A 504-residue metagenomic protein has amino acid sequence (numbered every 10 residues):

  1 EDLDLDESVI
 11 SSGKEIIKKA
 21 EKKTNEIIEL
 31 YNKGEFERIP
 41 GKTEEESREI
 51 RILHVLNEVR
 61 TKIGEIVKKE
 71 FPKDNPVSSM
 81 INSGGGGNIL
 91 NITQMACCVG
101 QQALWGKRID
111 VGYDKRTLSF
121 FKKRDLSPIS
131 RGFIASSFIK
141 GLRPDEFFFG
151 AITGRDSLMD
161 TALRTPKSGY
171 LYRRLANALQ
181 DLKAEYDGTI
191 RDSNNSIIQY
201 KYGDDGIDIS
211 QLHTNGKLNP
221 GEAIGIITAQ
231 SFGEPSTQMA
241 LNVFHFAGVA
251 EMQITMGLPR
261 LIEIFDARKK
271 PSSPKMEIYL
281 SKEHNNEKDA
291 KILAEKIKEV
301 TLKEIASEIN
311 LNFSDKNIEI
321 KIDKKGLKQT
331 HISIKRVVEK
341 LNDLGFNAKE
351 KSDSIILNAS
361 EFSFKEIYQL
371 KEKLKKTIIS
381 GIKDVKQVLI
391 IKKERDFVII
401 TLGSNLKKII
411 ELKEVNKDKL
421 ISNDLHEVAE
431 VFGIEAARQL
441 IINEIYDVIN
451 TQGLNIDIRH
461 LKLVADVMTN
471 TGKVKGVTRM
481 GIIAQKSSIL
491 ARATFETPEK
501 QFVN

Functional and structural regions predicted by a protein language model:
E1-I17, P144, L158-T161, L171-Y172 (+1 more regions): Intrinsically disordered, low-complexity regulatory segments
E1-N75, N82, N88, I92-E146 (+2 more regions): Extended, well-ordered alpha-helical scaffold/bundle regions in very large, multi-domain proteins
R51, M80, S136, M159-L163 (+3 more regions): Conserved aromatic-histidine-acidic binding/catalytic patches
N57, I81-G85, E394-T401: Helix-rich catalytic cores of soluble enzyme domains
M80, T93-A96, T165, G221 (+1 more regions): Short glycine- and Lys/Arg-enriched binding-loop motifs that mark or flank ligand-binding interfaces
D125-I129, T153-D156, S272-K275: Gly-rich Lys/Arg/Thr-decorated short loops/hinges at beta-loop-alpha junctions or inter-strand turns that position
F147-T153: Residues forming anionic-ligand binding surfaces in small-molecule and nucleic-acid pockets of primarily soluble enzymes
